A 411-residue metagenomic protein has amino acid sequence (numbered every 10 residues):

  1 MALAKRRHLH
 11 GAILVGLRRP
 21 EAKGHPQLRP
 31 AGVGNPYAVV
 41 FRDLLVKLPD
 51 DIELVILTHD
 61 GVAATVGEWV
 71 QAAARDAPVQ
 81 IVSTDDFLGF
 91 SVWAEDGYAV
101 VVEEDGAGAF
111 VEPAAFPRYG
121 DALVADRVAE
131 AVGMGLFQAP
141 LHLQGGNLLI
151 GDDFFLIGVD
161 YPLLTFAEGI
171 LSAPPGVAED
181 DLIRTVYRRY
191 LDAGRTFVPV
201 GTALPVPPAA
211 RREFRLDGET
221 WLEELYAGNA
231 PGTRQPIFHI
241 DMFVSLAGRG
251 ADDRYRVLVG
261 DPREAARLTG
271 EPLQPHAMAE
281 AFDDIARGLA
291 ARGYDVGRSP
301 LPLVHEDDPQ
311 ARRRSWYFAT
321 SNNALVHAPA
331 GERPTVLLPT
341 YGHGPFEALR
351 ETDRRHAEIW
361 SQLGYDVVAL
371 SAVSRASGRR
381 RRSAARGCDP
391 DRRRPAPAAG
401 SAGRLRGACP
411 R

Functional and structural regions predicted by a protein language model:
M1-R411: The feature marks the mature, well-folded catalytic cores of soluble enzymes
